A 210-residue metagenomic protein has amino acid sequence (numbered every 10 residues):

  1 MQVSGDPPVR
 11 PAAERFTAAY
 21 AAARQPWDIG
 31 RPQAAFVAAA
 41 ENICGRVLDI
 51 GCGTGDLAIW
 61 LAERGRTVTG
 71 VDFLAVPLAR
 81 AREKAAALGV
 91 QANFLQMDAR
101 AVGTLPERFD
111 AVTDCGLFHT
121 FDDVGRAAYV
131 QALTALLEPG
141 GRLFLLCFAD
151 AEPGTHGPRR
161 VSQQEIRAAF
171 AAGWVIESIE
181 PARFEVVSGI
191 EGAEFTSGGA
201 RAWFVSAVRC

Functional and structural regions predicted by a protein language model:
M1-V47, T54-T104, F121-A135, R142-C210: Class I (Rossmann-like) S-adenosyl-L-methionine-dependent methyltransferase catalytic domain, capturing the SAM-binding
T54-L57, A111, C115: Primarily hydrophobic membrane-targeting regions of prokaryotic envelope proteins
T104-V112: A short acidic, Gly/Pro-enriched loop at the edge of an enzyme's catalytic core that lines a small-molecule cofactor
G116-T120: Short catalytic micro-motifs in class I SAM-dependent methyltransferases
